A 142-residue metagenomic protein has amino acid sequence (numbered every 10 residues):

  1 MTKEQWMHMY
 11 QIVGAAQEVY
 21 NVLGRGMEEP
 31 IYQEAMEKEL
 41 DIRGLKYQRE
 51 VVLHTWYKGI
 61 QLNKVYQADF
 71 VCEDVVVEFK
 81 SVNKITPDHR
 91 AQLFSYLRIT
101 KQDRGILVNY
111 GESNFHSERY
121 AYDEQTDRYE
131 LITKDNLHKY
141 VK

Functional and structural regions predicted by a protein language model:
M1-K46, F115, A121-K142: Solvent-exposed, charged helical/coil patches that constitute nucleic-acid or partner-interaction surfaces
G24, A68-N83, Y96: Conserved catalytic cores of phosphodiester-cleaving nucleases, focusing on short active-site segments
L40, K46, E73-V76, N83 (+1 more regions): Short, charged/polar surface micro-motifs in flexible loops or helix N-caps
D41-K58: A short acidic/basic microdomain associated with nuclease active sites
Q61-Y66: A short, glycine/Asx- and small/polar-enriched loop/turn that sits immediately N-terminal to a beta-strand
K80-Y129: Nucleic-acid nuclease catalytic cores
